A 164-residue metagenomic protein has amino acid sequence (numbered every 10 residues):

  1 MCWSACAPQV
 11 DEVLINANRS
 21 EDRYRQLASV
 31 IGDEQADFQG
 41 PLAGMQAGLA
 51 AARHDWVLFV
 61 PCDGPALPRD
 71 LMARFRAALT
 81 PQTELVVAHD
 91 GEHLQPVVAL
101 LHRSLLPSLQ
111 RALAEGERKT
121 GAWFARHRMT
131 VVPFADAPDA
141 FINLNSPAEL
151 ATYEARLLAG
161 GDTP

Functional and structural regions predicted by a protein language model:
M1-F141, P147-G161: Nucleotide and nucleotide-moiety/phosphate-recognizing core
P164: Cytosolic-facing loops and C-terminal tails of multi-pass membrane proteins
